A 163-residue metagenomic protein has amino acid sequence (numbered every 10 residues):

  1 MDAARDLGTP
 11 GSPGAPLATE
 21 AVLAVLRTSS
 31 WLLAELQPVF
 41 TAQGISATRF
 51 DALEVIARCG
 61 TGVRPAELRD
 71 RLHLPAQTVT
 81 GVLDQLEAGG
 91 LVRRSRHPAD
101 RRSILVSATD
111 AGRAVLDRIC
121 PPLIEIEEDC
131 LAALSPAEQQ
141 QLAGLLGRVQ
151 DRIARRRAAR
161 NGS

Functional and structural regions predicted by a protein language model:
M1-G14, A137-S163: C-terminal regulatory/oligomerization modules of transcriptional regulators
M1-Q43: N-terminal leader segment of winged-helix/HTH proteins
R49-L53: Short alpha-helical "packing" element that flanks the helix-turn-helix/winged-helix DNA-binding module
E54, G81, G144: DNA-binding alpha-helical recognition surfaces that contact promoter or target DNA
C59-R64: Short capping segments at the starts of secondary-structure elements
E67-R69: A short acidic, leucine-rich amphipathic alpha-helix
L74-T78: Helix-turn-helix DNA-binding motif, specifically the short coil turn and the N-cap/start of the second
D84-G147: Charged, amphipathic alpha-helical coiled-coil/dimerization segments
